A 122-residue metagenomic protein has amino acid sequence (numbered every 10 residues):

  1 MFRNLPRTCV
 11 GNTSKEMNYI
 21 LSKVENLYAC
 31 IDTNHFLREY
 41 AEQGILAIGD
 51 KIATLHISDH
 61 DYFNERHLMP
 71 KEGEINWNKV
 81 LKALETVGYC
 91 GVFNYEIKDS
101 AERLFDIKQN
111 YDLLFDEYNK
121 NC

Functional and structural regions predicted by a protein language model:
F2-P6: Short, structured patches in soluble enzyme cores that scaffold and shape functional sites
G11-C30, N34-C122: Histidine-acidic metal/acid-base catalytic patches
